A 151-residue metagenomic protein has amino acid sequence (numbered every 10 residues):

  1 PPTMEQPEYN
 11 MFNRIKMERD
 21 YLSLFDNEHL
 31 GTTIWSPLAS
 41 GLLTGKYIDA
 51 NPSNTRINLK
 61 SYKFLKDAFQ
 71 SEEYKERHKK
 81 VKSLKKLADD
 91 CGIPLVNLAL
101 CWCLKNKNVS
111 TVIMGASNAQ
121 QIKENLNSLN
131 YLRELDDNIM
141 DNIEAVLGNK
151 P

Functional and structural regions predicted by a protein language model:
P1-K150: Beta/alpha (TIM)-barrel catalytic core signal, keyed to glycine-rich beta->alpha loops juxtaposed to Asp/Glu that bind
